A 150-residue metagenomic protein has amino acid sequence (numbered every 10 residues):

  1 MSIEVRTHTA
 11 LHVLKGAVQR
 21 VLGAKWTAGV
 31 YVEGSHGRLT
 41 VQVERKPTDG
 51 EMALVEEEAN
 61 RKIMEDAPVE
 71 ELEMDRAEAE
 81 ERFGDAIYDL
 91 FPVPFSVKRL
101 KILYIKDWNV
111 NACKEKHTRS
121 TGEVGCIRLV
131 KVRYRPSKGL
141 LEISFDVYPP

Functional and structural regions predicted by a protein language model:
M1-P150: Active-/binding-site microenvironments in catalytic and ligand-binding cores
